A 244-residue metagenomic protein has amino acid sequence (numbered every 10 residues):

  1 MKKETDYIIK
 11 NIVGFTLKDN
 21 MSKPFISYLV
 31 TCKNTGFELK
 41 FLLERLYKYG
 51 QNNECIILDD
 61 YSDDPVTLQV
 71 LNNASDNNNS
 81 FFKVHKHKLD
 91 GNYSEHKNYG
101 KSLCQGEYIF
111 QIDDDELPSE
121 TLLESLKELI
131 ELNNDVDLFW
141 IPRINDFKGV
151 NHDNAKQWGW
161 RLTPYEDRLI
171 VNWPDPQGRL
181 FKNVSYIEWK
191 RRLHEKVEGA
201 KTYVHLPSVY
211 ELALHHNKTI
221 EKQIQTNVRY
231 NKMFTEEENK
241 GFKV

Functional and structural regions predicted by a protein language model:
M1-Y47: N-proximal low-complexity "stem/linker" segments adjacent to membrane-targeting elements
K2-I12, Y93-K101, L117-V244: Catalytic-site signature of metal-activated, phosphate-bearing donor transferases, centered on the GT-A/GT-A-like
K23-S27, L46-I57, N79-K83: Short loop->beta transition adjacent to catalytic acidic/histidine clusters or analogous donor-positioning motifs
F41-R45, Q69-V70, Y99, E124-E128: A short acidic, amphipathic alpha-helical/loop segment
R45, Q51, C55-N73, L89 (+1 more regions): A conserved acidic beta->alpha catalytic loop
N72-E95, Y99-L103: Conserved donor nucleotide-binding strand/loop of the catalytic core
I109: Short aromatic/hydrophobic "clamp" motif used to bind/position activated sugar donors
